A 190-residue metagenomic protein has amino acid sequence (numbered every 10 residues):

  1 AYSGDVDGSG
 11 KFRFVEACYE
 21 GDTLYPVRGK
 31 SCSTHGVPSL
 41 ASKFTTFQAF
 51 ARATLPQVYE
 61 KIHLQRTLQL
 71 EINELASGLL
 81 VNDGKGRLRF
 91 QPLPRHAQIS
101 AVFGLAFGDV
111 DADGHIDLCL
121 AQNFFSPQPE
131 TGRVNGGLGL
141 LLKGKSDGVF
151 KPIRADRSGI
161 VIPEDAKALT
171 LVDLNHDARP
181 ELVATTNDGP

Functional and structural regions predicted by a protein language model:
A1-P190: Beta-propeller-forming repeat regions
